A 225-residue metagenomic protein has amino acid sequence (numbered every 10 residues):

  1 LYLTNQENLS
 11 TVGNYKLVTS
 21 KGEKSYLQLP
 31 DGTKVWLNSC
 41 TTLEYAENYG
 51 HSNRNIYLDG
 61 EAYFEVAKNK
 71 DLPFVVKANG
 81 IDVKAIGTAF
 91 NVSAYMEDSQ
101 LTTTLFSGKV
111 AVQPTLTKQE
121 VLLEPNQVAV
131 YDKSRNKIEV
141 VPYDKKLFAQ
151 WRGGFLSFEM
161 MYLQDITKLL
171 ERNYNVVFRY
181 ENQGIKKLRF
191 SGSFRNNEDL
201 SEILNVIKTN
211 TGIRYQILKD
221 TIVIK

Functional and structural regions predicted by a protein language model:
L1-K225: A residue-level detector for the "anchor" residue at the start of short, highly conserved motifs
